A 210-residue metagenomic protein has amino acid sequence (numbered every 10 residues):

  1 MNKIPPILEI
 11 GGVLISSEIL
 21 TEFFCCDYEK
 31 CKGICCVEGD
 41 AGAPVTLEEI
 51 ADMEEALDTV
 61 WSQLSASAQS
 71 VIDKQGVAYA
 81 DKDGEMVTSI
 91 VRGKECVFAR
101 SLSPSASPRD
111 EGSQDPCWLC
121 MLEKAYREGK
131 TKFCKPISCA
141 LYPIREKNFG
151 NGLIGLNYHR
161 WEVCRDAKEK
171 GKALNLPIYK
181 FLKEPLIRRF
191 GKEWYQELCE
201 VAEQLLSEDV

Functional and structural regions predicted by a protein language model:
M1-L102, D115-V210: Short loop/turn segments that flank or connect secondary-structure elements
L102-P108: Low-complexity, intrinsically disordered short segments enriched for Gly/Pro and polybasic residues
P108-Q114: A cross-taxon signal for low-complexity, glycine/charged-rich
